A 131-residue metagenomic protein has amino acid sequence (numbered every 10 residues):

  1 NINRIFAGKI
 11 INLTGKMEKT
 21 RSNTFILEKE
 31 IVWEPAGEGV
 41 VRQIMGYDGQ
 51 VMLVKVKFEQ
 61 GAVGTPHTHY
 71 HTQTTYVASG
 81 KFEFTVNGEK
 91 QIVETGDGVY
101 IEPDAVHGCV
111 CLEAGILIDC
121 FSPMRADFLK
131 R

Functional and structural regions predicted by a protein language model:
N1-N3: Cationic, amphipathic, low-complexity segments that mediate targeting or membrane/lipid association
I5-Q50, K130: A short, N-terminal "cap"/entry segment at the start of jelly-roll beta-barrel domains of the cupin/DSBH fold
G37, V54-T68: Conserved short histidine dyad/triad with adjacent acidic residue
H71-F82, N87: Glycine- and acidic-residue-biased ligand/ion/polar-headgroup-sensing regions
A78-S79, E94-T95, E113: A cytosolic small-molecule/anion-sensing beta-strand core signal
E89-P103: Short acidic-glycine-tyrosine-enriched beta hairpin
P103-D127: Ligand-binding loop in jelly-roll beta-barrel domains
